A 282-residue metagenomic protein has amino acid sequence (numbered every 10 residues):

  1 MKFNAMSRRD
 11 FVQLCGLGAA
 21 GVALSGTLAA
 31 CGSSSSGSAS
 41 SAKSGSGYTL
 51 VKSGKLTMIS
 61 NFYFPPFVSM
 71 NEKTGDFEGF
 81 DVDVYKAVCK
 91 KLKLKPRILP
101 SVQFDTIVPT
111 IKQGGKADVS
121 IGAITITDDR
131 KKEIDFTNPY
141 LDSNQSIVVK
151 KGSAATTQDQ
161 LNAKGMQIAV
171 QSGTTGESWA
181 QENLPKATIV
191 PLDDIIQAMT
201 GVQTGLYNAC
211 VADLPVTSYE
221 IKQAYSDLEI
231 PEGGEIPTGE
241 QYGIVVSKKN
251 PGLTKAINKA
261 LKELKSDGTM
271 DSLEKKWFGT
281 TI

Functional and structural regions predicted by a protein language model:
M1-D10, C15-G26: N-terminal secretory signal peptides
L28-S41: Bacterial lipoprotein signal-peptidase II cleavage site
G32, V82-K91, T174, Q241-I282: Extended ligand-binding regions for polar small-molecule ligands
S44-G122: Extracytoplasmic small-molecule ligand-binding "clamshell" domains of the periplasmic binding protein/Venus flytrap
M58-S60, P65, F77-K90, S146-M199 (+3 more regions): Bilobed "Venus flytrap"/periplasmic-binding protein-like clamshell domains and structurally analogous long
F62, D142-V149, L214, S218-L261 (+1 more regions): Periplasmic-binding protein-like
K95-Q160: Acidic, polar ligand-binding/catalytic clefts
D105, I124-K132, S178-Q181, Q203 (+1 more regions): A ligand-binding cleft/hinge motif common to bilobed small-molecule-binding domains
